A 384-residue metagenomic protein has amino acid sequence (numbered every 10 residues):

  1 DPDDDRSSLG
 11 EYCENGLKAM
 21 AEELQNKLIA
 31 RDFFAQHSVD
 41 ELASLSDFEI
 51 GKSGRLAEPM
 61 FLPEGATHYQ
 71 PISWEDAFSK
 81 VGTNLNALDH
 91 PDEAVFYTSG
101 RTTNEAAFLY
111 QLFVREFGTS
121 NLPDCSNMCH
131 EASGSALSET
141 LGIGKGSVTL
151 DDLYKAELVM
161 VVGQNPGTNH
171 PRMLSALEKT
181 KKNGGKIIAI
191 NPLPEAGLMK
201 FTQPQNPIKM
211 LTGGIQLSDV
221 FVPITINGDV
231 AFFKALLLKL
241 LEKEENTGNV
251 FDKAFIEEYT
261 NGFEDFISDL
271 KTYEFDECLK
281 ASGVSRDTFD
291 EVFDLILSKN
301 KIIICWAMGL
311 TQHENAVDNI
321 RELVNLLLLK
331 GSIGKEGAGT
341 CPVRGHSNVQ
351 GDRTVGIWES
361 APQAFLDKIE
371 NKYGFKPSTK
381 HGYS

Functional and structural regions predicted by a protein language model:
D1-S44, F48, L56, M60-F61 (+1 more regions): N-terminal amphipathic, basic-rich helices that act as targeting or association modules
R6-K18, E22-E23, K27, F33-V39 (+12 more regions): Low-complexity, intrinsically disordered regions enriched in charged/polar residues
L28-F61, V114-D124, V349-E370: Short, compositionally biased "basic patch" segments
G54-S347, I369-S384: Cofactor-pocket helix-loop regions in the catalytic cores of large enzyme subunits
